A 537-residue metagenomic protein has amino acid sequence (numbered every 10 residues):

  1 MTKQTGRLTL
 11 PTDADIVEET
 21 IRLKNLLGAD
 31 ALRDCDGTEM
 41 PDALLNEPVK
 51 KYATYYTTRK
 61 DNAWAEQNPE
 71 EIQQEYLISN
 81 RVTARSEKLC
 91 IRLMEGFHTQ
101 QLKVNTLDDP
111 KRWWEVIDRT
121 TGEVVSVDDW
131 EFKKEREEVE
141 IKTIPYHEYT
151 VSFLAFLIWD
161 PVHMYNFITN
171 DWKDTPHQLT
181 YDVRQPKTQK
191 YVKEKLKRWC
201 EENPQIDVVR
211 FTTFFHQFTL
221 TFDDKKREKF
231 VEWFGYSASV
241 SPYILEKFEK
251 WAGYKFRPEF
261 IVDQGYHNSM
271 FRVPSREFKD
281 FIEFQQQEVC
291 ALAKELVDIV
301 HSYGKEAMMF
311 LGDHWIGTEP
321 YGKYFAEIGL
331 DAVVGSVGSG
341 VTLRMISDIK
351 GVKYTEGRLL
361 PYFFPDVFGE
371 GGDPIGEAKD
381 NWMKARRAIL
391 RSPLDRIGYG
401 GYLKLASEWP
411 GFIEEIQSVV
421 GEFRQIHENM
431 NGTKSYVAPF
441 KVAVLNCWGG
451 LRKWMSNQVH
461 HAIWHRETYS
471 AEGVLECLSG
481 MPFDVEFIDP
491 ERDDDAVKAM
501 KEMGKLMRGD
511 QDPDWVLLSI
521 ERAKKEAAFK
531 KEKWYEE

Functional and structural regions predicted by a protein language model:
M1-D30, I158, M164, I168-K173 (+2 more regions): Boundary/entry segment of secreted carbohydrate-active catalytic domains
T2, A14-R22, G37-T38, K50-T54 (+1 more regions): Sequence termini and other peripheral, non-core segments
R7-D15, H177-Y191, D366-K379: Active-site mouth loops of central-metabolism enzymes
L27, L44, A63-A65, L196-C200 (+6 more regions): Hydrophobic targeting/anchoring helices
A29-D36, V192-K195, E202-F214, D395-G400 (+2 more regions): Short acidic catalytic loops
A31, K51-Y52, A307, T355 (+1 more regions): Hydrophobic beta-strand scaffold residues
N68-E327, M345: Polysaccharide-binding and catalytic clefts of secreted carbohydrate-active enzymes
I463-E537: Helical hinge/lid and interdomain linker segments adjacent to catalytic or ligand-binding clefts that mediate domain
